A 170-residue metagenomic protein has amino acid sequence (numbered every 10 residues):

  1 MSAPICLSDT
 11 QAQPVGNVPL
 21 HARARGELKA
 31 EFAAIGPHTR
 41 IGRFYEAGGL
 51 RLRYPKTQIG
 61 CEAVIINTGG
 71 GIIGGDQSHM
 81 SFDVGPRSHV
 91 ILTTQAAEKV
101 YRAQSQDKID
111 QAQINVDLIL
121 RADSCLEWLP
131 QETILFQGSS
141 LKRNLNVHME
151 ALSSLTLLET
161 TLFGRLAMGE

Functional and structural regions predicted by a protein language model:
M1-A112, A122, M168-E170: Terminal catalytic/cofactor-binding subdomain
G69, A96, P130-E132, T161: Short, well-ordered turn and helix-capping elements at secondary-structure junctions
M80-F82, N115-L120, L126, N146-H148: Well-ordered beta-strand segments characteristic of repetitive beta-sheet solenoids
G85, R121, L129, H148-E150 (+1 more regions): Feature marks extracellular polysaccharide-active and adherence modules
I91-T94, E127-P130, L157-L158: General beta-strand structural signal in soluble alpha/beta enzymes
I109-Q111, I134-S139, H148-E150: Short capping loops/turns at secondary-structure boundaries
E132-L135, S140-K142, L155-E170: Short acidic-hydrophobic catalytic motif
